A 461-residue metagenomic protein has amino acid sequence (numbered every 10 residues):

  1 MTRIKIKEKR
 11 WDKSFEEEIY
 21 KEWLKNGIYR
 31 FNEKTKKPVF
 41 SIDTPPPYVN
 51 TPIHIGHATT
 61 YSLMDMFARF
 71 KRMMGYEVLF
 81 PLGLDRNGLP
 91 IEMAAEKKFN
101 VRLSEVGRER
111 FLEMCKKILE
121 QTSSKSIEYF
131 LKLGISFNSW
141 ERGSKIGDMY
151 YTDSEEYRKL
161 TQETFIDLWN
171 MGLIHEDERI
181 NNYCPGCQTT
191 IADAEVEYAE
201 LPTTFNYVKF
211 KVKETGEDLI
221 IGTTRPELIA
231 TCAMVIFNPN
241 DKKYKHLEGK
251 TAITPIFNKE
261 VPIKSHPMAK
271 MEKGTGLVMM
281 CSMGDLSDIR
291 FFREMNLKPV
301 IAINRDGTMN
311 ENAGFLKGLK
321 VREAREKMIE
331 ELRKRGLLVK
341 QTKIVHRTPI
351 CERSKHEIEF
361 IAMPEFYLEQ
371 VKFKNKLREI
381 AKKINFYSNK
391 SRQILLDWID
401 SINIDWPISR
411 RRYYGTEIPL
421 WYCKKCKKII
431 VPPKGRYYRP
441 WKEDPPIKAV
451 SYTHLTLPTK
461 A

Functional and structural regions predicted by a protein language model:
M1-I55, R72, V78, V339 (+2 more regions): Non-catalytic terminal extensions that flank enzyme cores
I4, K9, E18-N26, E96-D218 (+1 more regions): Residue patterns forming the tRNA-binding/recognition surfaces of aminoacyl-tRNA synthetases and related DALR
N32-A94, T161, G222-T223, K264-M295 (+2 more regions): N-terminal catalytic cores of NTP/NDP-binding nucleotidyl/phosphoryl-transfer enzymes
H54-H57, R225, R410, H454: Histidine-centered divalent metal-coordination motifs
G216-M280, L286-R290: Protease-associated
P433-G435: Short Cys/His-rich "knuckle" micro-motifs
T453-T459: Conserved small/polar residues in nucleotide/adenosyl-binding loops
